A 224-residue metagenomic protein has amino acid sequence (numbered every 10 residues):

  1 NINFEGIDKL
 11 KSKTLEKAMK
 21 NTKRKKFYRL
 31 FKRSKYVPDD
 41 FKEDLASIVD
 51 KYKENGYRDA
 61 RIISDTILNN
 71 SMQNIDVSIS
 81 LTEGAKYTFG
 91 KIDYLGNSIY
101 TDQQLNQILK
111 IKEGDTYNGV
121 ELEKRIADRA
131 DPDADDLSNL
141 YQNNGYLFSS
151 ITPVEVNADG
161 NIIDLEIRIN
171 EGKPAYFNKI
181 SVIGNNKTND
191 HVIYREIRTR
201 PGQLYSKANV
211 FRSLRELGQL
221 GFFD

Functional and structural regions predicted by a protein language model:
N1-L220, D224: Interaction-mediating elements
